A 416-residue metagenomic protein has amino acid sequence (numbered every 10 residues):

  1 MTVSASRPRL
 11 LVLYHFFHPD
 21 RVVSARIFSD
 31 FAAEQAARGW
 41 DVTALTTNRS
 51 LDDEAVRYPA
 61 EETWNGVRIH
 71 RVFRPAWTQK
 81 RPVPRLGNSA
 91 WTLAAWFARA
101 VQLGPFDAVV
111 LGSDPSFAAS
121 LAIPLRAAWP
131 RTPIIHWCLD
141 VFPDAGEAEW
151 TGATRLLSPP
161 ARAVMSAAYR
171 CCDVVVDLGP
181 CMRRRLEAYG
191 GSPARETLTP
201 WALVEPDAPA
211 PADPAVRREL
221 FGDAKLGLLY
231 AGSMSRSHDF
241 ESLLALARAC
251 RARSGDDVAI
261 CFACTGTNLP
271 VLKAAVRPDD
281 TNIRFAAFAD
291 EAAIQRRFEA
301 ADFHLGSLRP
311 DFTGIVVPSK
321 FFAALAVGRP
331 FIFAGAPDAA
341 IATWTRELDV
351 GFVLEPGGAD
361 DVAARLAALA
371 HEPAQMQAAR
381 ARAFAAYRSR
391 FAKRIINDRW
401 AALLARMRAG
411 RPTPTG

Functional and structural regions predicted by a protein language model:
M1-V67, V174, A245, C250-R253 (+1 more regions): N-terminal subdomain of nucleotide-sugar transferases
S120, P124-A128, R155-V175: Membrane-proximal helix-turn-helix segments that form the acceptor-binding/catalytic region of lipid-linked
P133-I135, D144-A167: Nucleotide-sugar donor phosphate/pyrophosphate-binding loop at the beta->alpha transition of glycosyltransferases
R162-R195, V204, W400: A short, active-site helix/loop in glycosyltransferases that binds the activated sugar's phosphate group
A215, G357, D361, P373-A405: A charged, aromatic-enriched C-terminal amphipathic alpha-helix characteristic of glycosyltransferases across folds
L220-H238, L243-R248: Conserved donor-binding/catalytic core segment of Leloir-type glycosyltransferases
K225, S254-G255, C261-C264, L269-Q295: Nucleotide-activated donor-binding/catalytic signature segment of Leloir-type glycosyltransferases, i.e., the conserved
H238, D290-R297, H304-L325, P330-T343: Nucleotide-sugar-dependent
